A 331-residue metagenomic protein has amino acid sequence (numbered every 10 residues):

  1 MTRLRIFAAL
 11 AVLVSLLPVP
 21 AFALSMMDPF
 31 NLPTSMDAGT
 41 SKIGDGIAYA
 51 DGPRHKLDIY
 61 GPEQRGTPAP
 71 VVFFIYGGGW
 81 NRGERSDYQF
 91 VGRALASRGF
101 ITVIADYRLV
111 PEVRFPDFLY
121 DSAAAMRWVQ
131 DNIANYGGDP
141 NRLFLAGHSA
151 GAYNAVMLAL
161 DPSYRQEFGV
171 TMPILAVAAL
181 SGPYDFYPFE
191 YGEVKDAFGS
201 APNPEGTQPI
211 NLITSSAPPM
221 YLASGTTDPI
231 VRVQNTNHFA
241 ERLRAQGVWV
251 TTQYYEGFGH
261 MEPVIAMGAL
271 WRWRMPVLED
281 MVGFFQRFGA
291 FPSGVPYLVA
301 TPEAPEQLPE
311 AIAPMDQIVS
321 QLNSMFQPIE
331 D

Functional and structural regions predicted by a protein language model:
L24-G66: N-terminal cap/lid segment of alpha/beta-hydrolase-fold proteins
T34-M36, G52, A179-L212, P218: Mobile cap/lid helix-loop segments that gate and shape the active-site cleft of serine hydrolases
P68-G78: Short beta-strand element of the alpha/beta-hydrolase
S86-I104: Short amphipathic alpha-helix adjacent to the substrate-entry channel of hydrolases
A124-G192, P204-E205: Primarily recognizes the serine-hydrolase "nucleophile elbow" in alpha/beta-hydrolase and SGNH/GDSL folds
S216, Y221-S224, D228: Short beta-strand/loop motif that positions the catalytic acidic residue of the alpha/beta-hydrolase fold
P229-H238: Conserved alpha/beta-hydrolase "acid-adjacent" motif
N237, R244-D331: C-terminal catalytic histidine-bearing segment of alpha/beta-hydrolase fold enzymes
